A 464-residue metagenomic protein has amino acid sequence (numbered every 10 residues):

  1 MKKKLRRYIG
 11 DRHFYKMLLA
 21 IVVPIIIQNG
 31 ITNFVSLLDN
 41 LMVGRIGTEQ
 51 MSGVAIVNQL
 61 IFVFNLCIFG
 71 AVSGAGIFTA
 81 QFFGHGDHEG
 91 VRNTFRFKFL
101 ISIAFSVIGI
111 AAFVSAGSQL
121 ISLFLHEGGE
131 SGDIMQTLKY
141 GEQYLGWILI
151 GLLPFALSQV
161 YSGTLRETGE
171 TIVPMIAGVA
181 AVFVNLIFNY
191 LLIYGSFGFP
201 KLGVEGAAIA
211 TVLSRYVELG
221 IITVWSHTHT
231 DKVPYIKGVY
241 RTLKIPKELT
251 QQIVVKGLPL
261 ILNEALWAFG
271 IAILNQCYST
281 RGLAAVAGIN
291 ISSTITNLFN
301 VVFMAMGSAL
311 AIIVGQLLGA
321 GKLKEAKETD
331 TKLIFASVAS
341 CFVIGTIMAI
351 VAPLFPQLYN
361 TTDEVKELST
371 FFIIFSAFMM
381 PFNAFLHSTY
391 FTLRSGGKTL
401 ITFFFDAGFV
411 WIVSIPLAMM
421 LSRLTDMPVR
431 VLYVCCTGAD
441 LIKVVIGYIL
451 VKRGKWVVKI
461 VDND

Functional and structural regions predicted by a protein language model:
M1-V22, T79-G151, F199-G257, V314-M379 (+1 more regions): Short alpha-helical transmembrane segments in multi-pass integral membrane proteins
A20, V43-F62, M135-Y140, V204-E205 (+5 more regions): Interfacial/gating helices of multi-pass transporter permease domains
A20-D39, W147, A181, S214-E218 (+4 more regions): Transmembrane helical elements of multi-pass membrane transporters/channels
I25, N29, L41, N58 (+17 more regions): Transmembrane alpha-helix boundary and packing residues in multipass membrane permease domains and related
I26, G30, F34, L38 (+18 more regions): Generic alpha-helical transmembrane segments of integral inner-membrane proteins, especially permease/transport modules
G30, F34-S52, I121-M135, I193-L202 (+5 more regions): Helix-terminus/linker motif at the lipid-water interface of multi-pass membrane proteins
M51-A111, F155-P174, V286-A352, N383-T402: Small-residue-rich hydrophobic transmembrane alpha-helices
V72, I148-R166, P174-V182, A207-T223 (+5 more regions): Short runs within selected transmembrane alpha-helices of multi-pass transporters and secretion channels
